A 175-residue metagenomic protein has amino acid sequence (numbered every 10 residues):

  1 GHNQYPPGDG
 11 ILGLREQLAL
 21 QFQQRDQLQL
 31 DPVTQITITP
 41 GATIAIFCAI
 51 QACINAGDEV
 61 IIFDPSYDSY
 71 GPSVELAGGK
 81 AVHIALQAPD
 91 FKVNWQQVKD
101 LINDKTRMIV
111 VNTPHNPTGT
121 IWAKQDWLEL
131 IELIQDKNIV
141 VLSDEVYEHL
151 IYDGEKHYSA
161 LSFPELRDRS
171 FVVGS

Functional and structural regions predicted by a protein language model:
G1-G41, C48: N-terminal small-domain helix-loop-helix segment of the aminotransferase-like
L18, I36, V60, V74 (+5 more regions): Generic structural signal for small/hydrophobic residues in well-ordered secondary structure, especially within
L30-I36, A56-E59, K105, R167-S170: Short acidic capping loops at alpha-helix termini that bridge into adjacent secondary structure
A52-V74: Conserved PLP-anchoring active-site segment centered on the Schiff-base-forming lysine
D58, G79, I134-V140, L166-R169: A short helix->loop->beta-strand "cap" motif at the edges of active sites that frequently abuts
L76-V82: A short helix-loop-beta submotif of the ANL/AMP-binding
A88-D153, L161: Active-site phosphate-binding strand-loop segment of PLP-dependent enzymes
K137, K156-S175: Conserved active-site segment immediately N-terminal to the catalytic lysine that forms the internal aldimine
